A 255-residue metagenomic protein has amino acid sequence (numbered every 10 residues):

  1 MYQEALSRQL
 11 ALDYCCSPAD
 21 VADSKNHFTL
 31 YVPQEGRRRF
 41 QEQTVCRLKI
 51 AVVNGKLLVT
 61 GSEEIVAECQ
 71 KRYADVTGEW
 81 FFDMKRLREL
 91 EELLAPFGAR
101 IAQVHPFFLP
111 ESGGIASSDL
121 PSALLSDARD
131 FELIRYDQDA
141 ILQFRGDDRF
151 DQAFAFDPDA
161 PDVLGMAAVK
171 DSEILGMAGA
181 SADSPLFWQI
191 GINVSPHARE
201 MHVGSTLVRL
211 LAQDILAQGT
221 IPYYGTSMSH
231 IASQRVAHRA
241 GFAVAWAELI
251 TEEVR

Functional and structural regions predicted by a protein language model:
M1-A5, Q9-A19, E111-G113, D159-A167 (+3 more regions): Long, contiguous binding/interaction regions
E4-L142: Acyl-donor-binding surface of acyltransferase catalytic domains
G55-T60, L186, I215-S227: Conserved GNAT acetyl-CoA-binding A-motif
V59, I190, E200-D214, R235-R239: Conserved acetyl-CoA-binding loop-helix of GNAT-fold acetyltransferases
I101-P110, A243-R255: Conserved catalytic-core motifs of GNAT/GCN5-like acyltransferases
D130-P161: Internal catalytic-core helix/loop-beta-alpha segment that presents or stabilizes conserved functional determinants
A155-L164, V169-F187, G191-S195: A conserved beta-strand-loop-helix scaffold within acyl/acetyltransferase catalytic domains
Y224-R235, A243, T251-E252: Conserved beta-strand-loop-alpha-helix junction that forms the acyl-donor binding cleft
